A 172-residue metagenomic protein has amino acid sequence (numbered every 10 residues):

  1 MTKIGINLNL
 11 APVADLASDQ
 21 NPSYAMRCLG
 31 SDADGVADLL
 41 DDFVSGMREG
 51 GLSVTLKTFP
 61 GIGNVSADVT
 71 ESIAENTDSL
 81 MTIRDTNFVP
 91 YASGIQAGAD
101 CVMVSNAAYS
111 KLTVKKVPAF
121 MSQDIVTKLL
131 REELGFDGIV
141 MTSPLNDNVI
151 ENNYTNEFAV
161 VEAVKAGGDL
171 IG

Functional and structural regions predicted by a protein language model:
M1-G5: Active-site-adjacent structural elements in enzyme catalytic domains
N7-A17, L56-I62: Short glycine-enriched loops at secondary-structure junctions
A17-S18, P22, G35: Active-site core segment of subtilase-fold serine proteases
A25: Active-site-adjacent helix-turn-beta-strand microarchitecture at beta-sheet edges that either contains or buttresses
C28: Conserved beta-strand positions that form and line the central face of beta-propeller blades
S31-G172: Second-shell residues forming the walls of enzyme active-site clefts
